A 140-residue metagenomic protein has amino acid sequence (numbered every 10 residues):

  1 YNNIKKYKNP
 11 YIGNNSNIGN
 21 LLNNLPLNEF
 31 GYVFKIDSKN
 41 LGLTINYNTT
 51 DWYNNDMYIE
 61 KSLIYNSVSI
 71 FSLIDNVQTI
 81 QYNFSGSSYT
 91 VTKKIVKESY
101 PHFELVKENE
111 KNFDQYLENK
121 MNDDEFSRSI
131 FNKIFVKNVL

Functional and structural regions predicted by a protein language model:
Y1-G42, T50-N54, M121-L140: N-proximal, solvent-exposed amphipathic alpha-helical segments enriched in charged/polar residues
V33, S62-I70, P101, L105: Short, flexible coil/linker segments at or flanking structured domains
I36-S38, I45-T49, Y82-F84, K93: Surface-exposed beta-strand edges and flanking loops
L41-L43, N76-Q78: Envelope-exposed proteins and targeting segments
I45-E60, V96: A short interface-forming secondary-structure element
N55-V77: Short, non-transmembrane amphipathic alpha-helical segments
Q81-L140: Polar/charged, Gly/Pro-rich intrinsically disordered segments
